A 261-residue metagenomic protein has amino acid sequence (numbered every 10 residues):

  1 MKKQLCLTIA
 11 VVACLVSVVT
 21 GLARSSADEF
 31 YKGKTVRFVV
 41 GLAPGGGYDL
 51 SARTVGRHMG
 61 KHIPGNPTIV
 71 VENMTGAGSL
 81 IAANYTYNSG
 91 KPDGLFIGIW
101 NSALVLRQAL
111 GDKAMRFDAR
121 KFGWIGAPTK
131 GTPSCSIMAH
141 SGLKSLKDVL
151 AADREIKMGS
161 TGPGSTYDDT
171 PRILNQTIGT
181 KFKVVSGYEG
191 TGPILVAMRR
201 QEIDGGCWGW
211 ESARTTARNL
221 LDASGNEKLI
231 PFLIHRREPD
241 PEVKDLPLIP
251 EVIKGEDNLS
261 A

Functional and structural regions predicted by a protein language model:
T8-V18: Bacterial N-terminal signal peptides
S25, K61-I63, Y85-F96, L104-D204 (+1 more regions): Hinge/capping helix and adjacent helix->loop/strand transition within the periplasmic-binding protein
K34-A43, I69-V71, F96-I97, E155-S160: Short, well-ordered beta-strand elements
F38-A52, T75-G78, S160-T166: Extracytoplasmic "Venus flytrap"
L50, P67-N84: Early extracytoplasmic/lumenal segment of secretory-pathway proteins
R57-I69: Signal peptide-proximal N-terminal region of secreted/periplasmic/extracellular or secretory-lumen proteins
G98-L104, G190-T191, Q201, C207-T216 (+1 more regions): Beta->alpha turn/N-cap motifs
K130, T216-A261: C-terminal lobe and pocket-closing loops of periplasmic/extracytoplasmic Venus-flytrap solute-binding proteins
